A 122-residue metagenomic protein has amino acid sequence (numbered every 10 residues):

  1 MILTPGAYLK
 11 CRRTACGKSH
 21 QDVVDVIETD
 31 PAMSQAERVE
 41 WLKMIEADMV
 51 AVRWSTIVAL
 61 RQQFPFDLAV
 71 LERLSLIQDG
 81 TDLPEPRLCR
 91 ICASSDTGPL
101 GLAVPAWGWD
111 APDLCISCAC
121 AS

Functional and structural regions predicted by a protein language model:
M1-D22, V26: A short, Lys/Arg-rich alpha-helix, primarily the initiator
D22, W41, V70: Residues in the helix-turn-helix
D25, M44, R73-L76: Phosphate-coordinating loops and pocket residues in cytosolic domains that bind phosphorylated ligands
I27-V52: Recognition helix of helix-turn-helix/homeodomain-like DNA-binding domains that insert into the DNA major groove
M49, I91, D96, A119-S122: Cys/His-rich microdomains that often coordinate metals
V50-E72: DNA major-groove recognition helix of helix-turn-helix/homeodomain DNA-binding modules
A69-G98, G108: Short, charged recognition helix plus adjacent turn of helix-turn-helix-like nucleic-acid-binding domains
L100-S122: Cysteine-rich micro-motifs
